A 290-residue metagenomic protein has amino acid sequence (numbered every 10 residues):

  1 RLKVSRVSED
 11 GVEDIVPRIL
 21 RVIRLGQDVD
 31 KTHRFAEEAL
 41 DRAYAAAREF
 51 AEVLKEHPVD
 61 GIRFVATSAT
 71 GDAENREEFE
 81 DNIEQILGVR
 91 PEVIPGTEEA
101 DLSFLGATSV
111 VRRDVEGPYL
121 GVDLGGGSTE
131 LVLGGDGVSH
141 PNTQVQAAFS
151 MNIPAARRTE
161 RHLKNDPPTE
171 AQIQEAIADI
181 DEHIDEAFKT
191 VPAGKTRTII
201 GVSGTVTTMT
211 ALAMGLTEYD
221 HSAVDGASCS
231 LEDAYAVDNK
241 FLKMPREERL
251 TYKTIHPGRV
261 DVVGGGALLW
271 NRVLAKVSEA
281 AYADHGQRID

Functional and structural regions predicted by a protein language model:
R1, V122-S128, V202-V206: A short acidic Gly-Thr/Ser loop motif
R1-D14: N-terminal basic/disordered segments at the start of proteins
R6-E9, R24, D28-H57, A69-P118 (+2 more regions): Helical "lid/coupling" subdomains associated with nucleotide-phosphate turnover
I15-R18, A148-S150: Residue-level detector of high-confidence beta-strand sites
I19-I23: A structural signal for short, well-ordered beta-strand segments
G61: Cationic, histidine-enriched alpha-helical/coil surfaces that engage anionic ligands
